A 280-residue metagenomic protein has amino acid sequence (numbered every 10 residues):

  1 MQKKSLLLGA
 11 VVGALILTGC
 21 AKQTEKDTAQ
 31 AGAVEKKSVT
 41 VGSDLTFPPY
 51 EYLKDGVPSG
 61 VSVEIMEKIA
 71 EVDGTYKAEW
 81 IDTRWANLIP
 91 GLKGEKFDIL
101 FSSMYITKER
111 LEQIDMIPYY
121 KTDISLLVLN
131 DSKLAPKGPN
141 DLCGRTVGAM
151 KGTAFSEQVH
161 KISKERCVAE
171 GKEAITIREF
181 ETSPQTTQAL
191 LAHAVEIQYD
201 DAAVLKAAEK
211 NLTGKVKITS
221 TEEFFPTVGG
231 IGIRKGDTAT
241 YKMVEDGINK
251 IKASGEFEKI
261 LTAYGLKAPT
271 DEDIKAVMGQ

Functional and structural regions predicted by a protein language model:
I16-G19: C-terminal motif of bacterial Sec signal peptides marking the signal peptidase cleavage site
A21-Q23: Bacterial signal peptide processing site
A29-S103, E179, M243, S254 (+1 more regions): Extracytoplasmic small-molecule ligand-binding "clamshell" domains of the periplasmic binding protein/Venus flytrap
L45, K121-V128, K210-E245, K267-Q280: Periplasmic-binding protein-like
V63-D73, S132, N140-D141, R145-T153 (+2 more regions): Extended ligand-binding regions for polar small-molecule ligands
M66-T75, F155-E179, E209-T213: Ligand-binding cleft/hinge of the Venus flytrap
E67, E79-D141, E222: Acidic, polar ligand-binding/catalytic clefts
N87, S103-E112, Q158-I162, L191-F225: A ligand-binding cleft/hinge motif common to bilobed small-molecule-binding domains
